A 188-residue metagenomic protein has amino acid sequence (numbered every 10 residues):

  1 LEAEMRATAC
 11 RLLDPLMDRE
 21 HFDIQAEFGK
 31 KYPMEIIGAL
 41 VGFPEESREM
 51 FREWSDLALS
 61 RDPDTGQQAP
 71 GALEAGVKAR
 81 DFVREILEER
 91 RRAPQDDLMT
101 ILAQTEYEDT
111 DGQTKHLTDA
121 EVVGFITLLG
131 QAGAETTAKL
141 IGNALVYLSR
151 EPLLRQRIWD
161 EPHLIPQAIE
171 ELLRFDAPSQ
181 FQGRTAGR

Functional and structural regions predicted by a protein language model:
L1-R188: Cytochrome P450
